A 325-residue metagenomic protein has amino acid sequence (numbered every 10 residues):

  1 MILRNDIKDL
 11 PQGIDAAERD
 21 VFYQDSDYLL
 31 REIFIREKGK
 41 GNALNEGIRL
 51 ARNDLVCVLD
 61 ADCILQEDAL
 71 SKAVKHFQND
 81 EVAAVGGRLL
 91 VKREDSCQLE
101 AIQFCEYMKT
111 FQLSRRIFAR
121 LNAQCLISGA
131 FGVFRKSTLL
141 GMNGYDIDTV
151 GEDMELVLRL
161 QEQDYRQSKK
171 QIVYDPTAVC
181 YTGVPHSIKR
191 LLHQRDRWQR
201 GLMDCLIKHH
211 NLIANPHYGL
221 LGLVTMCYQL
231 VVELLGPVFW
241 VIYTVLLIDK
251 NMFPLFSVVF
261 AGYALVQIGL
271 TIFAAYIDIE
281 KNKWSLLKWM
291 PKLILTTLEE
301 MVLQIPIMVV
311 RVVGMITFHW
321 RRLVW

Functional and structural regions predicted by a protein language model:
I2-Y28: Short mixed-charge
E18-Y28, R36, G41-A43, N53 (+4 more regions): Long helical/loop segments within the catalytic core of UDP-sugar-dependent glycosyltransferases, especially the large
V56: Short aromatic/hydrophobic "clamp" motif used to bind/position activated sugar donors
L59-A61: Active-site acidic Asp-centered loop
C63, A130, V150-V157: Conserved glycosyltransferase catalytic-site signature
F77-R115, I147-V150, V157-Y228, P306 (+1 more regions): Catalytic donor/gating beta->alpha subdomain of glycosyltransferases that bind UDP-sugars
T177, M315-W325: Membrane-interface alpha-helices
Y228-H319: Membrane-embedded multi-pass helical conduit in multi-pass membrane proteins, especially envelope-biosynthetic
